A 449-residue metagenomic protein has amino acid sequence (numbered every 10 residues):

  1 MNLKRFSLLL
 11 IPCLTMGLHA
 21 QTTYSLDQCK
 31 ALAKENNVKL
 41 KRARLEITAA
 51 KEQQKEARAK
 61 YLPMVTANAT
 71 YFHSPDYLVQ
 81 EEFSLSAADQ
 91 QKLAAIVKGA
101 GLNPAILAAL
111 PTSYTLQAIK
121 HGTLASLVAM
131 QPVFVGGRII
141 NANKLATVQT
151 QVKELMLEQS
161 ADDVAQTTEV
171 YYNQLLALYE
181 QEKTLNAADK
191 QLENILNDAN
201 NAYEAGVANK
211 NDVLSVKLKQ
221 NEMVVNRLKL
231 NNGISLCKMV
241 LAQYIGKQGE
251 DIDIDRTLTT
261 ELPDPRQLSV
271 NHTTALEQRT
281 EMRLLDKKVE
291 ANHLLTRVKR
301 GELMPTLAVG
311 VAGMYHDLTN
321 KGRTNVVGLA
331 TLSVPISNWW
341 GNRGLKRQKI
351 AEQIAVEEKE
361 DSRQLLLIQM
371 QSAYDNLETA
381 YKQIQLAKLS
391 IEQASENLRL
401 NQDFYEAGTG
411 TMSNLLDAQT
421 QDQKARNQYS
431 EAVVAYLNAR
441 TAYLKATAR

Functional and structural regions predicted by a protein language model:
M1-K30, K34, Y436: Bacterial Sec-dependent N-terminal signal peptides
S25, L32, K39, V128 (+25 more regions): Surface positions of alpha-helical coiled-coils, especially the charged/polar e/g heptad sites that form inter-helical
A31-F134, K247, T273-W339, R343 (+2 more regions): A small-residue-enriched
K41-L45, R58-A59, Q117, V133-A161 (+7 more regions): Sec/SRP-type N-terminal targeting helices
A49, E222-K247, I391-R449: Short segments within alpha-helical structural elements
E52-Q54, L157-T274, A373-N376, A380 (+1 more regions): Periplasmic alpha-helical coiled-coil/stalk elements that build and connect Gram-negative outer-membrane
F72, D76-V79, F83-L85, I195 (+8 more regions): Outer-membrane beta-barrel domain signature
